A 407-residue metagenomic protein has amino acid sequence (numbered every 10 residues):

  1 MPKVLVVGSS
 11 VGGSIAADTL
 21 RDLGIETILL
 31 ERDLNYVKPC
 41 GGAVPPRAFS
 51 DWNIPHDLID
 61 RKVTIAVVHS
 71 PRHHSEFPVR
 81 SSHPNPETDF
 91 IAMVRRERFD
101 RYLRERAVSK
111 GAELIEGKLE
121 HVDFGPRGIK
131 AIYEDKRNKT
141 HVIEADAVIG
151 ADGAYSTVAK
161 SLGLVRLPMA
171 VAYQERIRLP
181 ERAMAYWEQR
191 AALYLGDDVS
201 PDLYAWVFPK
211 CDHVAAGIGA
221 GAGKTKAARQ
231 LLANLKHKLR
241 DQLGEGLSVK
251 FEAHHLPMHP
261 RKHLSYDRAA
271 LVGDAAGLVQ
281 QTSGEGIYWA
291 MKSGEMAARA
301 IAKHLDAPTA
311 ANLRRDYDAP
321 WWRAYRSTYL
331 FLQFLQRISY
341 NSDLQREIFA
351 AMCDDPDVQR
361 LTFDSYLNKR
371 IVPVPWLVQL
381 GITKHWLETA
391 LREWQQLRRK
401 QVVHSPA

Functional and structural regions predicted by a protein language model:
L5-S9, D18-C40: Glycine-rich FAD pyrophosphate-binding loop
S9, R106-G244: Predominantly flavin-linked oxidoreductase catalytic cores and closely associated redox partners
G13-S14: N-terminal Rossmann-fold NAD(P) dinucleotide-binding loop
L29, G150-A151, V272: Generic enzyme active-site microenvironment
R32-H73: N-terminal FAD cofactor-binding segment of flavoenzymes
H83-E105, G221-Q230: Short beta-strand to alpha-helix junction loop
H121, A222-I301, L305, T309: FAD/FMN-dependent oxidoreductases across multiple families
A302-A407: C-terminal helical "tail/cap" subdomain of flavin- and related membrane-associated enzymes
